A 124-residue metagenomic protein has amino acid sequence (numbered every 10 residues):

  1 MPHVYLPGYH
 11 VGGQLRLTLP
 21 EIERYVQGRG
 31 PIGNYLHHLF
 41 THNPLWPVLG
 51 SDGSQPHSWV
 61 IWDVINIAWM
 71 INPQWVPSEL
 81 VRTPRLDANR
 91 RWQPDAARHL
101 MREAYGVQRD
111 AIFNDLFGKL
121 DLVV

Functional and structural regions predicted by a protein language model:
M1-V124: N-terminal acidic, glycine/proline-rich low-complexity segments
